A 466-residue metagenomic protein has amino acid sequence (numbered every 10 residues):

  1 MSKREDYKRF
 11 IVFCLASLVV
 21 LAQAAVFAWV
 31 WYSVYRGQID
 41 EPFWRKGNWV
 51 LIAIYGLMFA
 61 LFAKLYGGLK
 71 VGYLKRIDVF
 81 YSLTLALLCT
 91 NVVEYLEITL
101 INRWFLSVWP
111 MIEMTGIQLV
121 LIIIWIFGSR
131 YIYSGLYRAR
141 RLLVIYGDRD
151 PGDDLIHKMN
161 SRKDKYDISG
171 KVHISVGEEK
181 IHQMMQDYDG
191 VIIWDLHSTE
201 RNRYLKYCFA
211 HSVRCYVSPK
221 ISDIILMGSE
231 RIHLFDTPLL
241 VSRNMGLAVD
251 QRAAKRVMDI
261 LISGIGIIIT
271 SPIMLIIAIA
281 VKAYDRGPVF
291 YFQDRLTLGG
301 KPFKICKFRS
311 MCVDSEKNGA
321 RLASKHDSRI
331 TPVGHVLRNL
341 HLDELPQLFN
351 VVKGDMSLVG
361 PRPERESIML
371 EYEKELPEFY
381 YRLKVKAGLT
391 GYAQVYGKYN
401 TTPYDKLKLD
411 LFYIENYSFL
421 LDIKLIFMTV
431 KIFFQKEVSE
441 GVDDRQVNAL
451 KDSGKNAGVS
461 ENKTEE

Functional and structural regions predicted by a protein language model:
M1-Q23, G128-S271, E440-E466: N-terminal hydrophobic signal-anchor/signal peptide
M1-S134: Signature of alpha-helical transmembrane segments in polytopic membrane proteins
S2, D6, G68-G72, R76 (+6 more regions): Juxtamembrane loop-helix boundary motifs flanking transmembrane segments in multi-pass membrane proteins
L83-L87, A139-L155, P288-M311: Membrane-cytosol interface motif
I126-A139, A280-F290: Aromatic-capped interface at the extracytoplasmic side of an N-terminal signal-anchor transmembrane helix
S222-D223, Y291-R329, T390-K408: Short, glycine-rich, amphipathic interfacial segments at transmembrane boundaries or analogous
Q251-D314, N350, F419, L425-E466: A hydrophobic, helix-centered structural microdomain
S324-K386, L425-T429, F433: A short, structured surface patch at a secondary-structure boundary
